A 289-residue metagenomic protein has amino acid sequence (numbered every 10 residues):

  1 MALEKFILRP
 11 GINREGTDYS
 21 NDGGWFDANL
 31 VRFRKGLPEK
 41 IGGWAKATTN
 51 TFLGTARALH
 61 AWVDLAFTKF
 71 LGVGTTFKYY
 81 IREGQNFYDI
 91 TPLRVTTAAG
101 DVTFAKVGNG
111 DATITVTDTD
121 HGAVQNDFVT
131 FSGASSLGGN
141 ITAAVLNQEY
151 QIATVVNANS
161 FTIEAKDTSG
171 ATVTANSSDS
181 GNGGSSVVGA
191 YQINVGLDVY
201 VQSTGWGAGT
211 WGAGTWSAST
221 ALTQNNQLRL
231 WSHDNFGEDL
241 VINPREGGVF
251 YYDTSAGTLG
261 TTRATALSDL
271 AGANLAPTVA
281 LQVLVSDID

Functional and structural regions predicted by a protein language model:
M1, E15, D89-R229, A256-N274: Small/polar beta-strand repeat architecture
M1-T97, I193-T220, Y252, V279-D289: N-terminal beta-propeller domains
F52-T55, Q224-N226, H233, N274-P277: Conserved loop/turn at the beginning of each blade in beta-propeller domains
L53, D64-L65, G72-V73, I81 (+8 more regions): Residue-level signal for WD-repeat beta-propeller blades
A56, T76, N147-E149, L228 (+3 more regions): Extracellular structured ligand-interaction cores
F70-V73, A221, N243-G247, S268-L275: A fold-level detector for beta-propeller and closely related beta-sheet-rich head/sensor domains
N235-F236, R245, A256-G257, N274-D289: Active-site-adjacent structural elements in enzyme catalytic domains
E238-Y252: Hydrophobic or amphipathic alpha-helical targeting/insertion segments
